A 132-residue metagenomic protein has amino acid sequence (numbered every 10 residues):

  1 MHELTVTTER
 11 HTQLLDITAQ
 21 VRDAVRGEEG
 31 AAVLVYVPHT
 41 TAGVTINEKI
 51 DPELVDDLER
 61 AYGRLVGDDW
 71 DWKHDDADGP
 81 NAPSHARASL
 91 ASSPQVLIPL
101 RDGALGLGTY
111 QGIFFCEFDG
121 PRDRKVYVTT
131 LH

Functional and structural regions predicted by a protein language model:
M1-H132: Active-site histidine-anchored catalytic micro-motif
